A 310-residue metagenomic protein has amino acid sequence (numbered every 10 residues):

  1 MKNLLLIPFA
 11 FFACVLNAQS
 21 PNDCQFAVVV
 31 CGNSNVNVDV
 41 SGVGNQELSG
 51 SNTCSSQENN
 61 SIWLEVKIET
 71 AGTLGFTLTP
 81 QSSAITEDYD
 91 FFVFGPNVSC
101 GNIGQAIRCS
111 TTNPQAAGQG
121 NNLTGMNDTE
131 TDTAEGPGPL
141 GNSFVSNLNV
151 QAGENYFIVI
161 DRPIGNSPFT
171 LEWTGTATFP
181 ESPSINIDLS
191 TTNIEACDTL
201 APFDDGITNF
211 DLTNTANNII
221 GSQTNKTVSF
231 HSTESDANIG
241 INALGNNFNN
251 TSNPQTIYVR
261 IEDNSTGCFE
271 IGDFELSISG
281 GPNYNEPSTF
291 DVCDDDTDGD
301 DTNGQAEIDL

Functional and structural regions predicted by a protein language model:
M1-C24, C31-G32, C268-F269: Bacterial Sec-dependent N-terminal signal peptides
Q19-S20, F26, C31-N35, G44-N155 (+2 more regions): Acidic, Ser/Thr/Pro-rich low-complexity intrinsically disordered segments
V30-C31, I187-D204, N285-N303: Short, solvent-exposed loop/edge segments of extracellular or virion-exposed proteins
Y156, I160, N246-G267: Append "Rare intracellular matches occur via the same short Y/T/C beta-strand/loop motifs
I164-W173, N264-I271: Short, exposed coil/turn segments at beta-strand boundaries within extracellular/luminal domains
A177-I185, S277-N285: Extracellular interdomain linker/stem segments of modular secreted and single-pass surface proteins
N218-S232: Solvent-exposed loop segments of extracellular immunoglobulin-like
G267-G280, T289: C-terminal edge beta-strand
